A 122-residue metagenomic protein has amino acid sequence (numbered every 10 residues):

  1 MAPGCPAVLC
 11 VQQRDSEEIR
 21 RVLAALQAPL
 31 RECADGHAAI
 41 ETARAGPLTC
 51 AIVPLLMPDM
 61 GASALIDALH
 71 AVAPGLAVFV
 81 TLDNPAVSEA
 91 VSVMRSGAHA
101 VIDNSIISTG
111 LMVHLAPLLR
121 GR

Functional and structural regions predicted by a protein language model:
V11-Q13, T81-P85, S105: Conserved active-site segment of CheY-like receiver
Q13-C33: Two-component/phosphorelay signaling modules centered on CheY-like receiver
A34-C50: Acidic, metal-coordinating helix/loop segments flanking the phosphotransfer/catalytic sites of two-component signaling
D35, G61-A64: Acidic catalytic/metal-coordinating carboxylates
I52-L56: Active-site residues of response regulator receiver
S63-G75: Short amphipathic alpha-helix used as the core "switch/output" element in two-component signaling
A64, L82-A100: Alpha4 helix (beta4-alpha4-beta5 surface) of REC/receiver domains from two-component response regulators
I102, I106-L119: C-terminal output helix
